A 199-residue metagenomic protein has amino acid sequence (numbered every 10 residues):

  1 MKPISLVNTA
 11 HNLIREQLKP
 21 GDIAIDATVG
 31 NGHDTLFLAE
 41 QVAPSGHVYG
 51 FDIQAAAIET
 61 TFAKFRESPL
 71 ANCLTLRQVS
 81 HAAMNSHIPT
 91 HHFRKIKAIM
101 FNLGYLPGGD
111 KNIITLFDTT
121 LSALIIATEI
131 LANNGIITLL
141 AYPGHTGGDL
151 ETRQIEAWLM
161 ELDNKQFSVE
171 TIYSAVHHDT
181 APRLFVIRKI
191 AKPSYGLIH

Functional and structural regions predicted by a protein language model:
M1-D22, L36, E40: S-adenosyl-L-methionine
P20-G21, A43-G46, L131-I137: Short glycine-dipeptide loop
T28, A123, I130-A141: Conserved beta-strand signature within the Rossmann-like core of class I S-adenosyl-L-methionine
N31: Conserved SAM/SAH-binding loop
H47-D52: Conserved SAM-binding motif I beta-strand of class I
I58-K95: S-adenosyl-L-methionine
M100-A123: Mobile active-site "lid"/loop adjacent to the S-adenosyl-L-methionine
G148-H199: Class I S-adenosyl-L-methionine
